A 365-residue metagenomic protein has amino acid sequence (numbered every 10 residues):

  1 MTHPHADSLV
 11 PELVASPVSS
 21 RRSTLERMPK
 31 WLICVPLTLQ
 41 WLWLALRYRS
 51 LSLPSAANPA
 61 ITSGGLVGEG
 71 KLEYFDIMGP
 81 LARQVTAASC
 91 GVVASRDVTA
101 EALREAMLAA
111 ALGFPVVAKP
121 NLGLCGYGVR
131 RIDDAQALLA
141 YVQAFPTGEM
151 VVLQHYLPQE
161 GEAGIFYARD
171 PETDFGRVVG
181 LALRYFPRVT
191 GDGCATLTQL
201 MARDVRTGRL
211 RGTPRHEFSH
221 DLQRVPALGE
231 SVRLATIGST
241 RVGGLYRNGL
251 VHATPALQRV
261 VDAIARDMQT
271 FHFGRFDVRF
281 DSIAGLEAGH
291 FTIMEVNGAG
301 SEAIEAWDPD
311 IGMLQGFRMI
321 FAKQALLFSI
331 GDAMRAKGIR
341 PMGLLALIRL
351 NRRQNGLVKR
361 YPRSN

Functional and structural regions predicted by a protein language model:
M1-L13, G356-N365: Non-catalytic N-terminal targeting/anchoring module and adjacent flexible stem/linker that precedes the structured
P4-P115, L124: Conserved N-proximal alpha/beta basic substrate-recognition cap immediately N-terminal to, or forming the N-lobe
A60, G70-H216, Q258: Active-site nucleotide/adenylate-binding loops and adjacent lid/helix of ATP-dependent enzymes
E160-E162, P171-V178, T270-F273, L286-F291 (+1 more regions): Coil-to-beta-strand transition motifs
G164, D174-R177, H220-P226, E230-R233 (+1 more regions): Conserved active-site beta-strand-loop modules that form the wall/rim of enzyme catalytic pockets and either contain
A202-E287, M334-R363: A long amphipathic alpha-helix within ATP-dependent nucleotide-binding catalytic cores
I283-N365: C-terminal active-site "lid" helix and adjoining low-complexity regulatory extension at the edge of ATP-using catalytic
